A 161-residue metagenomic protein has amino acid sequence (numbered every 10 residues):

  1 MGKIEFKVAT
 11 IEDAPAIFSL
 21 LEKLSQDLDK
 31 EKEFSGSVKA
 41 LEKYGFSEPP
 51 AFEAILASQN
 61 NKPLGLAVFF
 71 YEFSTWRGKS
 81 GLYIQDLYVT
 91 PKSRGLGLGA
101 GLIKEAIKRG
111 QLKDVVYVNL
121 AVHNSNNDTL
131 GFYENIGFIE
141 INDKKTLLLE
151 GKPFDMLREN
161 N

Functional and structural regions predicted by a protein language model:
E5-I17: A short beta-loop-alpha structural element at the N-terminal edge of CoA-dependent acyl/N-acetyltransferase catalytic
F18, E22-Y44: Conserved GNAT-fold acetyl-CoA-binding loop/helix
Y44-L56, Y83: A short helix-loop-beta-strand connector motif used in the catalytic cores of GNAT acetyltransferases and, in some
L56, K62-Y71, Y83: Conserved beta-strand in the GNAT
S74-S80: A short, polar/charged loop-to-alpha-helix boundary motif
L87-R94: A short, internal acetyl-CoA/4′-phosphopantetheine-binding micro-motif in the GNAT/acyltransferase core
G95-K108, N135: Conserved acetyl-CoA-binding loop-helix of GNAT-fold acetyltransferases
V116-N161: C-terminal "cap" of GNAT-fold acetyltransferases
